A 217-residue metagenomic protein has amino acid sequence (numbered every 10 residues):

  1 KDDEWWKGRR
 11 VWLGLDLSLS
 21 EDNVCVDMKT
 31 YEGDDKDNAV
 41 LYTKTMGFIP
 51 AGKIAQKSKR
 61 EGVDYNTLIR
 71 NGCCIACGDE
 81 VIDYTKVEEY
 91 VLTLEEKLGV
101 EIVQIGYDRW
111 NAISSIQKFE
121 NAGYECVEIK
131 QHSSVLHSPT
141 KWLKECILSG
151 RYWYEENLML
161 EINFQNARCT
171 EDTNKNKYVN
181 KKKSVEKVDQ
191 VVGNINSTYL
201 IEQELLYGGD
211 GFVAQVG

Functional and structural regions predicted by a protein language model:
K1-Q131, H137, K141, L158-G217: RNase H-like, metal-dependent nuclease domains and their acidic two-metal-ion catalytic environment used
C146-I162: A polyampholytic, Gly/Pro-enriched intrinsically disordered region
